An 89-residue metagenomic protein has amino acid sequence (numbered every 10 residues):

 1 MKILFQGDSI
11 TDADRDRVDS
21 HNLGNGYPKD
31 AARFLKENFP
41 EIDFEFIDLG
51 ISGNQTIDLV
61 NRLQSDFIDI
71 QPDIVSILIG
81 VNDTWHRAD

Functional and structural regions predicted by a protein language model:
M1-S52, Q64-Q71: Serine-esterase "nucleophile elbow" of acetyl-processing enzymes
P40-E41, T56-D89: Oxyanion-hole/transition-state-stabilizing segment in secreted/luminal serine hydrolases and related acyltransferases
